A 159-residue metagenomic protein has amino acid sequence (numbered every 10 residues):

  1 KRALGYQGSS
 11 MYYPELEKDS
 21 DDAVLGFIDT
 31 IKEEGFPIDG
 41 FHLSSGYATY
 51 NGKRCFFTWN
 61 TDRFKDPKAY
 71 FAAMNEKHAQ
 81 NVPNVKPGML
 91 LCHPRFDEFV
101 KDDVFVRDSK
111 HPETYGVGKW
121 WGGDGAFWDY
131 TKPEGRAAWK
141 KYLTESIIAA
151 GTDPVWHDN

Functional and structural regions predicted by a protein language model:
K1-N159: Catalytic-domain carbohydrate-binding cleft regions of carbohydrate-active enzymes
